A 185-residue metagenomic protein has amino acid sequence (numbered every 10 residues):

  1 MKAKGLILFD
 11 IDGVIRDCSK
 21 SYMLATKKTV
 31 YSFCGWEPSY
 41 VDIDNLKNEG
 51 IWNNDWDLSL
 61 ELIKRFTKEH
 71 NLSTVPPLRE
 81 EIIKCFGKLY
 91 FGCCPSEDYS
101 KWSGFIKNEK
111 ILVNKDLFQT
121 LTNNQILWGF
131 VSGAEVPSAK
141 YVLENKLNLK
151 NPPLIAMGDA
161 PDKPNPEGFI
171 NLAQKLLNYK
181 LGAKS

Functional and structural regions predicted by a protein language model:
M1-F9, K68-E80: Non-catalytic pre-domain segments flanking phosphatase-related domains
M1-N45, I51, D57: Active-site neighborhood of HAD-like aspartate-dependent phosphohydrolases
A3, L8, K88-F130, A134-E144 (+1 more regions): Short, acidic loop-to-helix structural element flanking the phosphoryl-transfer center in phosphate-processing enzymes
Y22-T26, V30, I63, S138-L143: Hydrophobic alpha-helical core bundles mediating ligand binding, dimerization, or RNAP-core interactions
A25-F33, C85, L89, K101: Generic non-transmembrane alpha-helical segments
K27-F33, W56-L72, L172: Helix-loop "lid/cap" segments that line or gate small-molecule binding pockets
T67-S73, F118-Q119, Q174-K184: Alpha-helix termini
G129, A134-S185: Substrate-recognition "cap/lid" segment bordering the active-site pocket of phosphatases
